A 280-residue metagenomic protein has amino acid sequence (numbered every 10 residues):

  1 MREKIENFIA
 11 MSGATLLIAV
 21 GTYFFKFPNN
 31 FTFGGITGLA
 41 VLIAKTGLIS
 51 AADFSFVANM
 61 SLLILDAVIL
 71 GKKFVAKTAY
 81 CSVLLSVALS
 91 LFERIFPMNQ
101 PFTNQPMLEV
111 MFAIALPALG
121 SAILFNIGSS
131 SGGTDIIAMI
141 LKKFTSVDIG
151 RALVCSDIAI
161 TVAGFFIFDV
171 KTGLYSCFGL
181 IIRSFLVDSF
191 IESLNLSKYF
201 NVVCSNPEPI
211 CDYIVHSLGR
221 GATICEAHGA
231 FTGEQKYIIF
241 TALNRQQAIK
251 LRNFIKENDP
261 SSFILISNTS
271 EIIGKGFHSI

Functional and structural regions predicted by a protein language model:
M1-N206, S217: Core subunits and conserved enzymes of cellular information-processing and envelope-translocation systems across
T46, L119, L153-S156, V162 (+2 more regions): Positively charged, small/polar-rich N-terminal and surface patches that mediate targeting and assembly and bind
